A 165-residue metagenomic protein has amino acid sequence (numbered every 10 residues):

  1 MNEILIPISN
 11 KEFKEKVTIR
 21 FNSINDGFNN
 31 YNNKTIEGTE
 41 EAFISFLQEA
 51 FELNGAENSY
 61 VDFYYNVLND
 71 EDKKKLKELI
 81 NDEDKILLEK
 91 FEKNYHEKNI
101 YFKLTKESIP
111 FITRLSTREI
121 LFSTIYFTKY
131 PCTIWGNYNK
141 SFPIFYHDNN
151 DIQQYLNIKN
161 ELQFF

Functional and structural regions predicted by a protein language model:
M1-S141, H147-F165: Structured alpha/beta or helical-core interaction and ligand-binding surfaces enriched in interleaved
